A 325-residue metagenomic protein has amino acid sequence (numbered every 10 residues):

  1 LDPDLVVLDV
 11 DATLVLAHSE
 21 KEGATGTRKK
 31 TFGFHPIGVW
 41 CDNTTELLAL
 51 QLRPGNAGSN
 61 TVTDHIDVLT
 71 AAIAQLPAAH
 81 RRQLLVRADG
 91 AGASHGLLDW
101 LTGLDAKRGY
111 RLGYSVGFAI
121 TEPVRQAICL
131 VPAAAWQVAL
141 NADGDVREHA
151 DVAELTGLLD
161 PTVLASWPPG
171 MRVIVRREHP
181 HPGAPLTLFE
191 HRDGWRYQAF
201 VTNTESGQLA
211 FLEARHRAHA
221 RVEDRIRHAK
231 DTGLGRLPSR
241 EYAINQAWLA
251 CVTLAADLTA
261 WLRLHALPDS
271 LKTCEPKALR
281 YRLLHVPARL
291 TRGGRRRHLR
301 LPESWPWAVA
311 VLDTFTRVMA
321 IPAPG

Functional and structural regions predicted by a protein language model:
L1-V39: Active-site-proximal, Lys/Arg-enriched surface segment that forms a nucleic-acid-binding/basic interface patch
V6-L14, T45, L84-A93, Y114 (+4 more regions): Short, conserved catalytic/metal-binding motifs centered on acidic residues
S19, S94-W100, R125-C129: A short acidic (Asp/Glu
T27-H80: Electropositive, glycine- and tryptophan-enriched low-complexity nucleic-acid-binding patches
K29-F34, G38, T70, L104-P123: Acidic, His- and aromatic-enriched active-site or binding-groove loops in soluble protein domains that engage sugars
Y110-K230, T314-G325: An anionic, glycine-rich sequence signature occurring as long contiguous blocks
L209-A260: Short amphipathic alpha-helical "interface-anchor" segments enriched in bulky aromatics
T259-G325: A short, flexible helix-boundary coil/loop motif
